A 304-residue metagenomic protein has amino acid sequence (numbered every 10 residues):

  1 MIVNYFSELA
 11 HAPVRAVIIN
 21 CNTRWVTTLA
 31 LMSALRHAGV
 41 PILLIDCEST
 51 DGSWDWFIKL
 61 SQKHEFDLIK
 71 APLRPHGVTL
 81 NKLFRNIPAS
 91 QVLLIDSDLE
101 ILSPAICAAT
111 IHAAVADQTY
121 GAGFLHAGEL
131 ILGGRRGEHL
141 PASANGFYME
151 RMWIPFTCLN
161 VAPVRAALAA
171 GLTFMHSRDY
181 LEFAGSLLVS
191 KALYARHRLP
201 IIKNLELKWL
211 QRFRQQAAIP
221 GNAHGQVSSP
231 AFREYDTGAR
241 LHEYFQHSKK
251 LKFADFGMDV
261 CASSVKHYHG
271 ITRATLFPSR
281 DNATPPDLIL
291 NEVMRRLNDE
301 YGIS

Functional and structural regions predicted by a protein language model:
M1-L29: N-proximal low-complexity "stem/linker" segments adjacent to membrane-targeting elements
S33-P41: Short, acidic, metal-binding catalytic loop of nucleotide-sugar glycosyltransferases
D46-D55: A conserved acidic beta->alpha catalytic loop
I58-P75: Conserved donor nucleotide-binding strand/loop of the catalytic core
A71-N86: Glycine-rich, basic loop-to-helix element that forms the pyrophosphate-binding segment of sugar-nucleotide handling
S90-E100: Short beta-strand-to-loop acidic/aromatic patch adjacent to the donor-nucleotide binding site
L102-Y194: Conserved catalytic core of nucleotide-sugar-dependent glycosyltransferases
Y180-S304: C-terminal catalytic/acceptor-binding lobe
